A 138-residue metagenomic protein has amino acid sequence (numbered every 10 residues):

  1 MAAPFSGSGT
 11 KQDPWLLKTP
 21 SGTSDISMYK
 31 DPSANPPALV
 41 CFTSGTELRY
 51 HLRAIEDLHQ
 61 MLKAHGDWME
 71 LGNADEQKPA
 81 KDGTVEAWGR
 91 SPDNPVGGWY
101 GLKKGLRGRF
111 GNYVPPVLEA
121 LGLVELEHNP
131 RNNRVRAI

Functional and structural regions predicted by a protein language model:
A2-A80: Long, low-complexity, charged/polar intrinsically disordered regions in eukaryotic proteins
G7-G9, T19-G22, G105-R107, P115-E119: Short amphipathic alpha-helical surface micro-motifs
W15, D93-V96, V117: Generic low-complexity segments that are intrinsically disordered, proline-rich and/or Lys/Arg-biased
R49-L52, G108, N112: Generic alpha-helical scaffold signal
H59, N112-P116: Short, hydrophobic-biased segments on the C-terminal half of alpha helices that form "recognition helices"
G83-R109: Short helix-coil junctions and helix-kink-helix linkers
E119-N133: A short, conserved structural fragment
R134-I138: C-terminal engagement modules used by replication, chromatin/transcription, nuclear envelope/ESCRT, and ubiquitin
